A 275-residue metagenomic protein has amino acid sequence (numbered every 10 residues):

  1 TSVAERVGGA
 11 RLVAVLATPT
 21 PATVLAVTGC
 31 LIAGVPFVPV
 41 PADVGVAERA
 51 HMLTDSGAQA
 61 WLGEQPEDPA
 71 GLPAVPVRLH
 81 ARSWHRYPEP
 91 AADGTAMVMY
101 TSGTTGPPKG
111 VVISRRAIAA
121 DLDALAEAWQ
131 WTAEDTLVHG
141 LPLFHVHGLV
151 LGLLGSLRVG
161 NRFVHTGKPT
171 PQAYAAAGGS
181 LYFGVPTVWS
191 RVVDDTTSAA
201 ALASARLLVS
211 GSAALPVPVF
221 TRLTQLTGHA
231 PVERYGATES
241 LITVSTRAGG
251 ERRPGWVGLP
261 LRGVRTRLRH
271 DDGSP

Functional and structural regions predicted by a protein language model:
S2-V44: Conserved AMP-binding/adenylate-forming
V3, A17-T18, V38-H51, Q65-E67 (+2 more regions): ATP-dependent adenylate-forming carboxylate-activation enzymes
V27-V38, D55, H145, L154-R158: Short hydrophobic alpha-helices that are characteristic scaffold elements of the AMP-binding
M52-L53, W61: Gly/Ser/Thr-enriched flexible coils
R82-Y100, P107, Q130-T136: Conserved pre-ATP/AMP-binding loop-to-beta segment of ANL
A96-D123, R247: Conserved AMP-binding A3 loop
A119-T136, F144-S180, D195-T196: Conserved AMP-binding/adenylation subdomain of ANL enzymes
G179-G184, V193-R253, R265, D272: Gly/Ser/Thr-rich phosphate-binding loop
